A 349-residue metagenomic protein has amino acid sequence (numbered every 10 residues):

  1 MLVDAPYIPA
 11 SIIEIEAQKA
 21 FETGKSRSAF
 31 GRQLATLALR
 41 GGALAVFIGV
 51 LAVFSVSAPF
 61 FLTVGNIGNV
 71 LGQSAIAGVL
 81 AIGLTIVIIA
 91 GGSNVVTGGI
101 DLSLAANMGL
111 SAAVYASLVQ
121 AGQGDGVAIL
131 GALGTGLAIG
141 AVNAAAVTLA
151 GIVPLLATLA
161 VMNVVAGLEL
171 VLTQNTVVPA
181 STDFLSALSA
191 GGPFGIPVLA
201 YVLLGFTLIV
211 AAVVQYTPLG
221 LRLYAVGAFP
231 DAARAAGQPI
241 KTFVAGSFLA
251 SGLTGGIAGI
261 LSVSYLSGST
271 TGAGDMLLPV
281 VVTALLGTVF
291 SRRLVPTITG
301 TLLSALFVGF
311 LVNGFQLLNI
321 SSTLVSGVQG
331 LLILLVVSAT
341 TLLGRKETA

Functional and structural regions predicted by a protein language model:
M1-A52, V56, G65, A235 (+3 more regions): Cytosolic-side transmembrane-helix boundaries in multi-pass membrane proteins
R40-A45, V70, S103-N107, Y115 (+8 more regions): Hydrophobic alpha-helical transmembrane segments
V46-T63, E169-T173, V213-P218: Structural signal for alpha-helical transmembrane segments and their membrane-water exit/capping regions in multi-pass
V53-P59, G65-A121, V147-A150, T288-V295 (+1 more regions): Single transmembrane alpha-helix segments in multi-pass membrane proteins
V119-M162, L303-V308: Alpha-helical transmembrane segments within multi-pass membrane transporters and channels
G124, I139-V142, F194-S269: Helix-loop-helix "hairpin" substructures at the membrane interface of multi-pass membrane proteins
P154-Y216, F243-G246, Y265-G274: Transmembrane helix-bundle core of multi-pass membrane transporters and related energy-transducing complexes
G255, S269-G330: Transmembrane alpha-helical segments in multi-pass inner-membrane proteins
